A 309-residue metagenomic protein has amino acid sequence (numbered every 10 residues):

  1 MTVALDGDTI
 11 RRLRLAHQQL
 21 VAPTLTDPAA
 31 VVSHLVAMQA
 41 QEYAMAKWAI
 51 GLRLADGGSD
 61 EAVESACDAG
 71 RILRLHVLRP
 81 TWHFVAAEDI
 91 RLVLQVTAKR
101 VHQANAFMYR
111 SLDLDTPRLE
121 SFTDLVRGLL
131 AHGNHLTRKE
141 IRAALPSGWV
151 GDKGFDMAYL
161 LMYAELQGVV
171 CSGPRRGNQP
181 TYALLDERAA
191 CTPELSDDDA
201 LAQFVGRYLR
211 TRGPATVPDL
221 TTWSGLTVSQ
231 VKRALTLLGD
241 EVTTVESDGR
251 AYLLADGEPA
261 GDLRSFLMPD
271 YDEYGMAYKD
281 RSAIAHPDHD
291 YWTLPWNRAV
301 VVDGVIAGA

Functional and structural regions predicted by a protein language model:
M1-K153, D288, L294: Phosphate-backbone binding and catalysis cores of DNA-processing enzymes
V63-E64, A158-M162, K232-G239: Short, hydrophobic-biased segments on the C-terminal half of alpha helices that form "recognition helices"
D68-V77, T81, E165-R175, G239-S247 (+1 more regions): A short, conserved structural fragment
F84-I90, R176-L195, R250-A260: Short, cationic-aromatic polyanion-contact patches
V93-Y109, D186-R207, T211, R264-D270 (+1 more regions): Short, amphipathic alpha-helical interaction segments positioned at domain boundaries
G154-V231: Loop-centered beta-sheet repeat module
L237-P287: Non-catalytic regulatory appendages
H289-A309: Glycine-rich, small/acidic residue-mixed loop/short-helix segments
